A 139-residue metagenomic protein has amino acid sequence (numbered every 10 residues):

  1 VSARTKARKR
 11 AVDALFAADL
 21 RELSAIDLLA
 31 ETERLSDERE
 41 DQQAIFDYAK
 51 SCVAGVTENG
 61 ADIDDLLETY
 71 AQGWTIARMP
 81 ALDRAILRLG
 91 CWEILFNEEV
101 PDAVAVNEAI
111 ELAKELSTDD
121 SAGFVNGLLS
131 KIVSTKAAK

Functional and structural regions predicted by a protein language model:
V1-A122, N126-K139: N-terminal interaction/assembly modules
